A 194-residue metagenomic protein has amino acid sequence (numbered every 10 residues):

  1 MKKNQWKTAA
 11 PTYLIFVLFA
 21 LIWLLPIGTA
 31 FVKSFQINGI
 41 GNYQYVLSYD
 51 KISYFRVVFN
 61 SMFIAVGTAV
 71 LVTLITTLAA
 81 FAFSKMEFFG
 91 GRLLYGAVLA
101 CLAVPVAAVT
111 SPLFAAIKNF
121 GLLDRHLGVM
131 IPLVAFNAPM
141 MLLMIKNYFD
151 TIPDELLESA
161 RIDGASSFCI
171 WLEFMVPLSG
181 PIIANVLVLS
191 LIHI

Functional and structural regions predicted by a protein language model:
K2-I192: A structural signal for multi-pass alpha-helical bundles of membrane permease subunits that mediate small-molecule
